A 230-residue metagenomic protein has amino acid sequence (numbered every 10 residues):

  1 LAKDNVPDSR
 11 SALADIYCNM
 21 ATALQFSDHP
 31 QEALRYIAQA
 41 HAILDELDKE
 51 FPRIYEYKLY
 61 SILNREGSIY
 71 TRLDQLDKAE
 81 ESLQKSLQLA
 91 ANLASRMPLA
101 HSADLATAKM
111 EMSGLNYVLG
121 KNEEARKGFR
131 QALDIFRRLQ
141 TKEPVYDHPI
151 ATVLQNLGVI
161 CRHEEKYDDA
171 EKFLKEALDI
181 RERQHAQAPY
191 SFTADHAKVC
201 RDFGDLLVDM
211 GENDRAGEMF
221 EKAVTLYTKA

Functional and structural regions predicted by a protein language model:
D4, D8-S11, E50-Y57, R96 (+3 more regions): Residue signature of alpha-solenoid helical repeat architecture, marking inter-repeat boundaries and helix-start
S11-F26, Y57-R72, A103-V118, H148-H163 (+1 more regions): Conserved alpha-helical positions within TPR/SEL1-like repeat arrays
D134, H148, Q155-R162, Y167 (+4 more regions): Alpha-helical solenoid repeat scaffolds used for protein-protein interaction
